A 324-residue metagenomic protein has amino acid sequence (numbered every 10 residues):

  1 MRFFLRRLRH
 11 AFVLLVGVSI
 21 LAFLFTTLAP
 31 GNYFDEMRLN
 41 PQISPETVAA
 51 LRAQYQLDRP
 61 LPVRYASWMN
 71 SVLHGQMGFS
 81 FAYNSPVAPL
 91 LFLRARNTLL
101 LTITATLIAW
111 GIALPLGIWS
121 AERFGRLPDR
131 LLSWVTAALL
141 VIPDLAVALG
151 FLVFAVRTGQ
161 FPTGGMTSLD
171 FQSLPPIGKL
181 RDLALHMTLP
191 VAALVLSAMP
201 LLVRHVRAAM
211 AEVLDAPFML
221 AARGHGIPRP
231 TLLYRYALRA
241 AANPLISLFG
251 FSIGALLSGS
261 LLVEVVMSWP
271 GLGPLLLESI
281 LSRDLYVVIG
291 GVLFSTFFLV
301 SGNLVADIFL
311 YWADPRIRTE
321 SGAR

Functional and structural regions predicted by a protein language model:
M1-L28, R235: Charged, compositionally biased N-terminal leader segments and the immediate start of the first structured element
R2-F3, L15, L91-P128, D144 (+2 more regions): Alpha-helical transmembrane segments of integral membrane proteins, especially multi-pass inner/plasma-membrane
L8, T47, L51, L61-M77 (+8 more regions): Hydrophobic alpha-helical segments of integral membrane proteins, encompassing both true transmembrane helices
A11, S19, Q42, A137 (+4 more regions): Residue-level recognition of pore/gate-forming positions within transmembrane alpha-helices of multi-pass
L15-A66, A155-L180: Hydrophobic alpha-helical transmembrane segments of membrane transport/permease proteins and related membrane-embedded
A22-L28, N70, W134-G165, H186 (+1 more regions): Membrane-water interface segments at the C-terminal ends of transmembrane alpha-helices in multi-pass inner-membrane
F25-A29, M37, P41, V72-L73 (+8 more regions): Hydrophobic aliphatic residues
D58-L114: An internal, D/E-rich "acidic patch" concept
